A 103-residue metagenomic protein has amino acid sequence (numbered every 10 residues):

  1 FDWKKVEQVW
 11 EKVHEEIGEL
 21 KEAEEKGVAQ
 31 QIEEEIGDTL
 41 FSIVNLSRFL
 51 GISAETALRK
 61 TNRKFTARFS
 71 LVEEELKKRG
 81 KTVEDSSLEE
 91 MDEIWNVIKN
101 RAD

Functional and structural regions predicted by a protein language model:
F1-I36, L40-D103: Flexible "arm" and connector segments at domain edges
